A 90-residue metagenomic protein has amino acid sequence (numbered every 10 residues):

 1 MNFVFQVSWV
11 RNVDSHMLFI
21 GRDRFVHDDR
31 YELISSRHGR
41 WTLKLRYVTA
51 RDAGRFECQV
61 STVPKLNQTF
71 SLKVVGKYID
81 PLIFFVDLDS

Functional and structural regions predicted by a protein language model:
N2-R30: N-terminal V-set
N2-V4, S36-R40, R46-C58, K65-N67 (+1 more regions): Solvent-exposed loop/turn motifs of extracellular immunoglobulin-like beta-sandwich domains
N12-S15, R55-Y78: Extracellular/luminal immunoglobulin-like beta-sandwich modules
D29, W41-T42, L82: Short structured motifs
E32-I34: Short amphipathic beta-strand and strand-loop transition segments with alternating hydrophobic
L72, V86-D87: Generic detector of N-terminal low-structure segments
K77-F85: Proline-enriched interdomain boundary motifs that mark the N-terminal boundary and often initiate the first structured
